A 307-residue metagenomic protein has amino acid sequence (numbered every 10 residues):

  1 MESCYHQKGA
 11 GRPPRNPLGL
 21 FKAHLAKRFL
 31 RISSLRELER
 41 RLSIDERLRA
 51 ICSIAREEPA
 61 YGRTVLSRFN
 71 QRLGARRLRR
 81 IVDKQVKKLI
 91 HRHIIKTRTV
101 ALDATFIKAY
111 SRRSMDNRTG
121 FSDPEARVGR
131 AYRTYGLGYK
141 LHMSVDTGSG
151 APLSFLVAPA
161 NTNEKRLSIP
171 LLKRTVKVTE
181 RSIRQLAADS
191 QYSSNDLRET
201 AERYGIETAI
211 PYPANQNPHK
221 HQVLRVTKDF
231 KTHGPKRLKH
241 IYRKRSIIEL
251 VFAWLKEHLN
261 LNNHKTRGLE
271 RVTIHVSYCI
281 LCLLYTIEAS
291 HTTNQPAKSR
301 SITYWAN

Functional and structural regions predicted by a protein language model:
M1-A26, L30, V65: Basic, short loop/linker segments at the boundary and entry of helix-turn-helix/winged-helix-like folds
G9-L18, A131-T134, K265-V276: Structural motif
A10-R12, A214-R225, Q295-A306: Arg/Lys-rich, glycine/proline-spaced intrinsically disordered segments in nuclear chromatin/transcription regulators
R36-S53, V86-I90: DNA-recognition alpha helix
R40, R63-R203: Polybasic low-complexity intrinsically disordered regions
D45-R68: Short, positively charged loop/turn segments that connect secondary-structure elements
S190-N263: Helix-centered, glycine/charged polyanion-binding patches within enzymatic domains that contact phosphate-containing
L238-N307: Basic, amphipathic alpha-helical segments enriched in Lys/Arg and hydrophobic/aromatic residues
